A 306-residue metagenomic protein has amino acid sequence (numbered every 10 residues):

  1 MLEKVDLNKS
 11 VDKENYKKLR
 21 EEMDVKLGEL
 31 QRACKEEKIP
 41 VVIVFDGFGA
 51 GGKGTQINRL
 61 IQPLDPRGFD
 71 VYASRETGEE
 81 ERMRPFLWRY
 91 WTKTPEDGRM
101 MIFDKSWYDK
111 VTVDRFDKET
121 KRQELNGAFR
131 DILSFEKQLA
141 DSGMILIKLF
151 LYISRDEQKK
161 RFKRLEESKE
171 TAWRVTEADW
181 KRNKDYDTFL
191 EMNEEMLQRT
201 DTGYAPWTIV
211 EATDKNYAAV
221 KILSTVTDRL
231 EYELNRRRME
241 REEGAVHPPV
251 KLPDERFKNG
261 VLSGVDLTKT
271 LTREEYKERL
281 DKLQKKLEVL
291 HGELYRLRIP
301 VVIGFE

Functional and structural regions predicted by a protein language model:
M1-E306: Glycine-rich phosphate-binding loop of ATP-dependent small-molecule kinases
